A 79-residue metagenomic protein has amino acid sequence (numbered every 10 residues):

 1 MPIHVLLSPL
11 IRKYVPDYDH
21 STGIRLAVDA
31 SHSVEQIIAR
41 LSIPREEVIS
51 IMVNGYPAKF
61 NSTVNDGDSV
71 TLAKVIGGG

Functional and structural regions predicted by a protein language model:
M1-G78: Ubiquitin-like/PB1-type beta-grasp interaction modules and other compact soluble beta-rich domains
